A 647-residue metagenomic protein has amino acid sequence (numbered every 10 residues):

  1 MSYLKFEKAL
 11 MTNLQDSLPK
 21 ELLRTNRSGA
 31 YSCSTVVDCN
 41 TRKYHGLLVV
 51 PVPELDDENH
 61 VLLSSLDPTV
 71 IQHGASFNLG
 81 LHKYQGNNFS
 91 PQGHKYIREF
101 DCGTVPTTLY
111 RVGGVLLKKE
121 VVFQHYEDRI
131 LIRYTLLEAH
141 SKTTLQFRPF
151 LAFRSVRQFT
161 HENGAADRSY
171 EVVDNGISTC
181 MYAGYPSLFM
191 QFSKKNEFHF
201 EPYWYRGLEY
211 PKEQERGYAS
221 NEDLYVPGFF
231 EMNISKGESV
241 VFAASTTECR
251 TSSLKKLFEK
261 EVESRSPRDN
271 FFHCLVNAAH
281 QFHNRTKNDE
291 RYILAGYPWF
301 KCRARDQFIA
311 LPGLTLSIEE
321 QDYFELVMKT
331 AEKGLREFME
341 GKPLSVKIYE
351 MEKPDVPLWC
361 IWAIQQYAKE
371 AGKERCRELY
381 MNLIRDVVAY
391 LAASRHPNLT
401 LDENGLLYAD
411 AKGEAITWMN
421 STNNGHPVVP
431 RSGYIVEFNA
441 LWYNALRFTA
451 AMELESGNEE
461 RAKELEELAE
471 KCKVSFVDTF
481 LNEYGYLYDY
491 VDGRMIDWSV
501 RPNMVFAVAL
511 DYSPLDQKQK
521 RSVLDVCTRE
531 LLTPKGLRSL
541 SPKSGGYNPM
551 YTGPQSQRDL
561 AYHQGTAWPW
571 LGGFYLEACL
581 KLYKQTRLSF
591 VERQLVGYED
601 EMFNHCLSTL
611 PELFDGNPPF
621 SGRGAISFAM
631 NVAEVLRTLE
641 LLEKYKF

Functional and structural regions predicted by a protein language model:
M1-P267, P298, E320, E332-K333 (+3 more regions): Terminal accessory carbohydrate-recognition/targeting modules of carbohydrate-active enzymes
L79-V105, V112-L116, Y408, D525-K535 (+4 more regions): Non-catalytic C-terminal accessory modules of carbohydrate-active enzymes
E138-A139, T160-N163, V172, I234-K236 (+9 more regions): Aromatic-rich carbohydrate-recognition surfaces in CAZymes
F198-M232, W418-V428, S432-I435, K543-D559: Glycine-rich phosphate/pyrophosphate-binding loop and adjacent beta-alpha nucleotide/cofactor-binding cores
T251-Y297: An acidic-aromatic substrate-binding cleft motif
S252, Y367-L379, F448-E464, K518 (+1 more regions): Inter-helical turn/loop segments and adjacent helix faces that build the functional surface of alpha-helical bundle
H273, A392, L399-E403, Y443-Y551 (+2 more regions): Catalytic cores of carbohydrate-active enzymes
R285, D289-C302, G341-W359, A363 (+5 more regions): Carbohydrate-binding/catalytic loop surfaces
